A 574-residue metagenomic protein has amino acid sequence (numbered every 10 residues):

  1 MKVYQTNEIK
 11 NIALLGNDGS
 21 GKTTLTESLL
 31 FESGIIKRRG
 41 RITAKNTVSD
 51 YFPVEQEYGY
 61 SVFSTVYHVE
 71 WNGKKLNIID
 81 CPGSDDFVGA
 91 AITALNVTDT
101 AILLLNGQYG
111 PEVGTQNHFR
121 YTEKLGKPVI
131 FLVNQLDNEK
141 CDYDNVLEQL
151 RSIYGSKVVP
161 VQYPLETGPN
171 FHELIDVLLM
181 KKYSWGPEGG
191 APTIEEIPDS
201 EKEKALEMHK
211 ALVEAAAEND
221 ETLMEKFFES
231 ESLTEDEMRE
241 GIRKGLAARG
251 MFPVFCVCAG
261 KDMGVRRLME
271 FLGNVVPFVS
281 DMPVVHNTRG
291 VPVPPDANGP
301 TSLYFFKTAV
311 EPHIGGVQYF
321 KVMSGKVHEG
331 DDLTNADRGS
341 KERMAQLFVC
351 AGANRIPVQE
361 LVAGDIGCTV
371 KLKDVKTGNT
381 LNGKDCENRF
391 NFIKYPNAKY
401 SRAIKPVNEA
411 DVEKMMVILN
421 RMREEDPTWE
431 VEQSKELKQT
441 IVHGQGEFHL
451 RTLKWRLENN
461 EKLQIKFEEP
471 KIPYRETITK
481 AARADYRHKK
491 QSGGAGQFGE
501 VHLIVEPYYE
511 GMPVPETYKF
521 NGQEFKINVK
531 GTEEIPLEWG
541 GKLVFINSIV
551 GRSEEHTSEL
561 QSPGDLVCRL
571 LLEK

Functional and structural regions predicted by a protein language model:
M1-E554, S558: Structural and coupling elements of P-loop NTPases
E559-K574: Positively charged, low-complexity/disordered segments
